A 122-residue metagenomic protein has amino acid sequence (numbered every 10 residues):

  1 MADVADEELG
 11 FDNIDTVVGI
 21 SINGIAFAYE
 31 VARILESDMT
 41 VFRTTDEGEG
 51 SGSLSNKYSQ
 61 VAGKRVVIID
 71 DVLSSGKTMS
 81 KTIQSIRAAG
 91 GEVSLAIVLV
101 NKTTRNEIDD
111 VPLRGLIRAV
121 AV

Functional and structural regions predicted by a protein language model:
M1-L9, N13: Active-site-facing substrate-recognition patch
G10-F11, Y58-A62, A88-A89, N106: Solvent-exposed alpha-helices and their adjacent loops that cap or buttress functional pockets in soluble metabolic
F11-S21: Short glycine-rich phosphate-binding loop at a beta-alpha junction
D15, K64, S94: Conserved acidic residues
F27-V67, K77: Short, glycine/charge-rich flexible loops or terminal/linker lids adjacent to PRPP-binding catalytic cores
V61-G91: A contiguous pocket-lining binding segment that forms or flanks enzyme active sites
I83-V122: PRPP-dependent phosphoribosyltransferase catalytic core
